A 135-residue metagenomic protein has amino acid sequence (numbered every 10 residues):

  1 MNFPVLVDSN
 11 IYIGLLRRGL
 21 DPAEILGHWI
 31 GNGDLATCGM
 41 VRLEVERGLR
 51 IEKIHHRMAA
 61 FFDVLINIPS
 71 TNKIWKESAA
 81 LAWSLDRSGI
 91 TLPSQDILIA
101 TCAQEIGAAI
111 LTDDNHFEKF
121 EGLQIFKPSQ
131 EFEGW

Functional and structural regions predicted by a protein language model:
M1-T37, R47-A60, E133-W135: Short, well-structured N-terminal submotif of metal-dependent ribonuclease cores
N2-P4, I25, A100, Q104-W135: Acidic, PIN/NYN-like endoribonuclease modules and their adjacent C-terminal/linker elements
F3, I66-L111: Active-site neighborhoods of divalent-metal-dependent phosphate/nucleic-acid chemistry enzymes
D8-S9, V41, D113: A secondary-structure boundary/capping signal
D8-S9, V45, S78, A103: Generic structural signal for small/hydrophobic residues in well-ordered secondary structure, especially within
Y12, R42-V45, F117: A generic structural signal for short hydrophobic patches within well-formed alpha-helices
P22-A23, R42, H55-M58, W75-S78 (+1 more regions): A general structural signal for well-ordered alpha-helical segments in protein cores
F61-D63, E121: Short, structured coil segments at secondary-structure junctions
